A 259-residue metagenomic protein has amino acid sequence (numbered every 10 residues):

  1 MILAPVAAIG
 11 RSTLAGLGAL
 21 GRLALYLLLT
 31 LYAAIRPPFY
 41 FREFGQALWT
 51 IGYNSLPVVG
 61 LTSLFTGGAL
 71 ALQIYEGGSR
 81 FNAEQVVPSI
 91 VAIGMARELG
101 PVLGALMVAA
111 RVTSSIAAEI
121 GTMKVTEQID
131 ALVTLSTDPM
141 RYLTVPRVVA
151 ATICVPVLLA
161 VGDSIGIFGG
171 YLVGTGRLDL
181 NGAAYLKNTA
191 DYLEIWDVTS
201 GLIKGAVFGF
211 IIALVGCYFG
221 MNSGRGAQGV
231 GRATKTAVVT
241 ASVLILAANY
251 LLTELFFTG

Functional and structural regions predicted by a protein language model:
M1-E43, F219-G224: Short, membrane-interfacial amphipathic segments enriched in basic
A47-L103, M107: Active-site cofactor/substrate anionic-group-binding motifs, chiefly glycine- and Lys/Arg-rich phosphate-binding loops
G52, L56, G60, L99 (+4 more regions): Selective transmembrane-helix segments that form parts of the transport pathway or gating/packing helices in multipass
L61-L64, T152, P156, A160 (+7 more regions): Generic alpha-helical transmembrane segments of integral inner-membrane proteins, especially permease/transport modules
Q73-A96, S164-A206, F210, L214-T236 (+1 more regions): Membrane-interfacial helix-loop-helix connectors in multipass membrane proteins
V87-D130, V215: Hydrophobic alpha-helical transmembrane segments of multi-pass membrane transport proteins
I120-V145, A227-V230: Short cytoplasmic-facing helical segments at TM-TM junctions of multi-pass membrane proteins
V230, T236-T253: Final/C-terminal transmembrane alpha-helix of multipass membrane proteins
